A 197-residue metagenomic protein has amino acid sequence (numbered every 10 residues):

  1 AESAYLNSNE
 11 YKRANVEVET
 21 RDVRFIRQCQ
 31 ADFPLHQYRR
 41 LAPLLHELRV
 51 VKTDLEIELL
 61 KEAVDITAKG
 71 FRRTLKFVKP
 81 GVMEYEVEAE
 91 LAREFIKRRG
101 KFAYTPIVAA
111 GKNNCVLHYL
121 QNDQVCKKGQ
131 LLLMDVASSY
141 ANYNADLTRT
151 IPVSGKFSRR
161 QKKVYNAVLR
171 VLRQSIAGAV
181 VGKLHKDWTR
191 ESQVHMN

Functional and structural regions predicted by a protein language model:
A1-N197: Active-site neighborhoods and metal-handling regions in enzymes and metal-associated proteins
